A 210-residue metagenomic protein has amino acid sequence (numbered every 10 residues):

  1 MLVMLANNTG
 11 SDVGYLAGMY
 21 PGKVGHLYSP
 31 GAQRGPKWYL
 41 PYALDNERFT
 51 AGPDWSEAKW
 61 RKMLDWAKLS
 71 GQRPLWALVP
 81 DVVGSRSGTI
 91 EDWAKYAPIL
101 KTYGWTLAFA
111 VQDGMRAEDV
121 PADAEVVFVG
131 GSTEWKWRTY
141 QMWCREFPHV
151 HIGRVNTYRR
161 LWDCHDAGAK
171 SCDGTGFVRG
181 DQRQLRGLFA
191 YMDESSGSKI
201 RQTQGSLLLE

Functional and structural regions predicted by a protein language model:
M1-Y96, R183-E210: Non-catalytic, usually N-terminal nucleic-acid engagement modules in DNA/RNA processing proteins
L5-T9, N46-R48, V79-D81, V111-D113 (+3 more regions): A cross-domain feature marking catalytic cores of carbohydrate-active enzymes and several ubiquitous metabolic/repair
Y20-V24, W38-L40, R73-P74, Y103-T106 (+3 more regions): Glycine-enriched alpha-helix->loop->beta-strand junction motifs that scaffold or abut catalytic
P41, A94-W105, K136-T157, G197-T203 (+1 more regions): Alpha-helix-loop-beta-strand connector modules within alpha/beta enzyme cores
D45, F109, C164: Conserved, mostly hydrophobic/aromatic
F49, G131-T139, E146, W162-S196: Glycine-rich phosphate-binding active-site loops on the catalytic face of alpha/beta enzymes
W55-K59, A117-A122, V150, N156-G174: Catalytic cores of alpha/beta
W105-K136: Histidine/lysine/aspartate-rich catalytic loop segments that bind and position anionic ligands
